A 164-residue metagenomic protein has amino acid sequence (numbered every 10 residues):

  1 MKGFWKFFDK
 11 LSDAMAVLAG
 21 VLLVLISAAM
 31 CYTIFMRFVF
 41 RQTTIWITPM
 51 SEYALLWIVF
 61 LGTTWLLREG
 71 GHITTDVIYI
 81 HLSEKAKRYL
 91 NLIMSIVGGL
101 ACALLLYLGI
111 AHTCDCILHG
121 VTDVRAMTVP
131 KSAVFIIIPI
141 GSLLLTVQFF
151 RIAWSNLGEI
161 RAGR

Functional and structural regions predicted by a protein language model:
M1-R164: Alpha-helical transmembrane segments and membrane-interface helix-loop junctions in multi-pass membrane proteins
